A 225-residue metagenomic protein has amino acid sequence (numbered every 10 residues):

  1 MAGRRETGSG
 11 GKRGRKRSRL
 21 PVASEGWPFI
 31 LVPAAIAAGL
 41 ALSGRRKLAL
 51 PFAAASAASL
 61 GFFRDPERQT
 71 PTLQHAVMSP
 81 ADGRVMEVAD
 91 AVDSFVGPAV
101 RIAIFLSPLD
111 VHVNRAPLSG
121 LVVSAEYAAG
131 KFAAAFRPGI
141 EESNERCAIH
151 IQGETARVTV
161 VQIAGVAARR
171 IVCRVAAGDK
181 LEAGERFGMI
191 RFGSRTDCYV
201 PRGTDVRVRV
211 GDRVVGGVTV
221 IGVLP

Functional and structural regions predicted by a protein language model:
A2-P225: Contiguous, well-folded functional domains in the mature portion of proteins
